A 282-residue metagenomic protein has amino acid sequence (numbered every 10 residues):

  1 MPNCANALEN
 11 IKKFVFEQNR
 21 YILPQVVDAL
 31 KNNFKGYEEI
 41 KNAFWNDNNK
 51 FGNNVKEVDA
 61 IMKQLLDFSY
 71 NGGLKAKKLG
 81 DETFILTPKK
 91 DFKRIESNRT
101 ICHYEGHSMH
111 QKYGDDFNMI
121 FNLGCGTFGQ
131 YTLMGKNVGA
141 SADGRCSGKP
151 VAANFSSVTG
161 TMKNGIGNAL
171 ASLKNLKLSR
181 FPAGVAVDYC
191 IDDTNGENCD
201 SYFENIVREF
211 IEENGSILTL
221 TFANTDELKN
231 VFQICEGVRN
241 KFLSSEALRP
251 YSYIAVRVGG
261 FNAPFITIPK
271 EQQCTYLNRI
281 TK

Functional and structural regions predicted by a protein language model:
M1-K282: Acidic, glycine-enriched catalytic cores built around paired aspartates
